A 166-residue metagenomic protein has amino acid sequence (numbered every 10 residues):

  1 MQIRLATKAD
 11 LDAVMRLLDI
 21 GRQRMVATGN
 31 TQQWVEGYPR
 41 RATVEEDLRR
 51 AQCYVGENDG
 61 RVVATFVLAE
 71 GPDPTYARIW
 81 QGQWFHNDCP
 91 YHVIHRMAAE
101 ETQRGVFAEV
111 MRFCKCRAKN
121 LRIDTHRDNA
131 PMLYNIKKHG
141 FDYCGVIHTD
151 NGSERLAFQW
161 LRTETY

Functional and structural regions predicted by a protein language model:
Q2-R16: A short beta-loop-alpha structural element at the N-terminal edge of CoA-dependent acyl/N-acetyltransferase catalytic
Q23-A42: Conserved GNAT-fold acetyl-CoA-binding loop/helix
A42-V55, P72-T75: A short helix-loop-beta-strand connector motif used in the catalytic cores of GNAT acetyltransferases and, in some
V55, R61-P72: Conserved beta-strand in the GNAT
V67-T102: Conserved acyl-donor/pantetheine-binding loop and adjacent beta-alpha core of acyl/acetyltransferases and related
A99-C116, Y134-K138: Conserved acetyl-CoA-binding loop-helix of GNAT-fold acetyltransferases
C116-D128: Conserved GNAT acetyl-CoA-binding A-motif
D128-G145, D150-S153: Conserved active-site alpha-helix within GNAT-family acetyltransferase domains
